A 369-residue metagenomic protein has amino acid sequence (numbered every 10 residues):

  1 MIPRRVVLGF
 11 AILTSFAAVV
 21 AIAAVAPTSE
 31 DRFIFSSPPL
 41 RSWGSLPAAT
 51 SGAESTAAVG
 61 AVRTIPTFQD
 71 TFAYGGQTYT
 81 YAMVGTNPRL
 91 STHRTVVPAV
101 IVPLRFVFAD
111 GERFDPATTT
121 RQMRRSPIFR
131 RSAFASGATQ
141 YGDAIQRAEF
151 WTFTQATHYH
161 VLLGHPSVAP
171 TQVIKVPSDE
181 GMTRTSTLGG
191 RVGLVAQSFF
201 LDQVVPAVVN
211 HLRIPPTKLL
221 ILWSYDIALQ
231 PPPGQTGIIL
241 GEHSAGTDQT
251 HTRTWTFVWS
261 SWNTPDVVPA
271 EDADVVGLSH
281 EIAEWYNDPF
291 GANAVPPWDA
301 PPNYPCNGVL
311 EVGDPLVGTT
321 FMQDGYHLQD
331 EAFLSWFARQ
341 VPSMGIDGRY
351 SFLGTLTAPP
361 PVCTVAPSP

Functional and structural regions predicted by a protein language model:
I2-F10: Bacterial N-terminal signal peptides that target proteins for export
G9-V19: Bacterial N-terminal signal peptides
A17-T28: Bacterial Sec-dependent signal peptides at the C-terminal "C-region" and cleavage site
P27-D272, D288, N293-P367: Cell wall/extracellular polymer interaction/catalysis modules
V276-D288: Active-site recognition of the HExxH zinc-binding catalytic motif
